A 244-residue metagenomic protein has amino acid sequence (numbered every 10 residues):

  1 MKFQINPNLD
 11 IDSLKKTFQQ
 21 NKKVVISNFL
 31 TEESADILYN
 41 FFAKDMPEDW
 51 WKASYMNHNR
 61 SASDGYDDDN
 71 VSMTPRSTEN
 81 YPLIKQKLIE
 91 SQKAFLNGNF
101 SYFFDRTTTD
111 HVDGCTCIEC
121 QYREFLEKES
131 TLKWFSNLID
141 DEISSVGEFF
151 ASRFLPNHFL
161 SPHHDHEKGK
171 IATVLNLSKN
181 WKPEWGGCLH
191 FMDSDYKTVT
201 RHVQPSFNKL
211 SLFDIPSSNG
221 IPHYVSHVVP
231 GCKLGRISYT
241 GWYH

Functional and structural regions predicted by a protein language model:
K2-N6, D12-T131: Non-heme Fe(II)/2-oxoglutarate
F3-N8, F149-K170, N176-H244: Catalytic core of Fe(II)/2-oxoglutarate
S34, A43-M46, E127, I139-D140 (+3 more regions): Hydrophobic/aromatic-lined pockets within catalytic cores
I37, S130-L138, F207: Amphipathic alpha-helical segments that form well-ordered structural scaffolds and often line/cohere around active
L38-Y39, I118-F125, A172-N176, Y239-H244: Short, Φ-rich (hydrophobic/aromatic) sequence segments
E119-R123, I139, F159-S161: Short helix-to-loop capping/linker segments positioned immediately adjacent to catalytic or ligand/cofactor-binding
D141-F150: A short coil-to-beta-strand element that immediately follows conserved catalytic motifs
